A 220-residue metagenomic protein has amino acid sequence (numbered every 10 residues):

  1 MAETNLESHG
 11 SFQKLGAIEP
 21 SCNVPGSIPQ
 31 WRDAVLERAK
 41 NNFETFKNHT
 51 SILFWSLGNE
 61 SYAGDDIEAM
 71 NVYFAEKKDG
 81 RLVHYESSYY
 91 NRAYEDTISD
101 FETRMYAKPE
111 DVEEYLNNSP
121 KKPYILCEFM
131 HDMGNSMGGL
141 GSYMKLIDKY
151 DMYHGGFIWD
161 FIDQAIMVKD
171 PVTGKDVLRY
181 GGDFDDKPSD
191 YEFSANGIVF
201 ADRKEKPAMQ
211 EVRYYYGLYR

Functional and structural regions predicted by a protein language model:
M1-F101, E110-K121: Active-site mouth of glycoside hydrolases
L36, L53-W55, A69-A75, D111-R220: Substrate-binding clefts and catalytic carboxylate motifs of secreted carbohydrate-active enzymes
R104-Y106: Small-residue (glycine/proline)-centered packing/hinge motifs flanked by hydrophobic/aromatic residues
